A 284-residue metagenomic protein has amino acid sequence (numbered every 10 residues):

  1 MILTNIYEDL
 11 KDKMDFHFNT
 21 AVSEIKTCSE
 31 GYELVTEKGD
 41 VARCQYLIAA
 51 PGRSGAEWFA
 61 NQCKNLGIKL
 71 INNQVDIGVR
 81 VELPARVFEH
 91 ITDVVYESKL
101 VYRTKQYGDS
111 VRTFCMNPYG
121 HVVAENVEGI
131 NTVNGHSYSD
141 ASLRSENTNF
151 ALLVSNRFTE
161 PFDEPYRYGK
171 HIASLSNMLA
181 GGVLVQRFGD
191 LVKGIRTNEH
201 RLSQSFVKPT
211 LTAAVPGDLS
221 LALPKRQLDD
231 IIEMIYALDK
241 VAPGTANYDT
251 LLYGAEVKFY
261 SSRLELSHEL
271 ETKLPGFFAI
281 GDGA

Functional and structural regions predicted by a protein language model:
M1-A284: Residues forming the flavin
